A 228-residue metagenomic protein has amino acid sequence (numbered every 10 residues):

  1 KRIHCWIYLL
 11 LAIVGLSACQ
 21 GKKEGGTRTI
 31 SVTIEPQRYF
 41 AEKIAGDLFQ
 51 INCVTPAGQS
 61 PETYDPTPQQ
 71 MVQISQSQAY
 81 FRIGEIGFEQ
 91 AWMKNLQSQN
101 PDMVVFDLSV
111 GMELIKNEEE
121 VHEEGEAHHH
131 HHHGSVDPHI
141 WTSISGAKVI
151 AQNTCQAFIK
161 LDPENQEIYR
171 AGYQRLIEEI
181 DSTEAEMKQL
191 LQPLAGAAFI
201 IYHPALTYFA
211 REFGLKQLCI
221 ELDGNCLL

Functional and structural regions predicted by a protein language model:
K1-S17: Sec-dependent bacterial lipoprotein signal peptides
C19-L228: Extracytoplasmic metal-acquisition and chelation regions
